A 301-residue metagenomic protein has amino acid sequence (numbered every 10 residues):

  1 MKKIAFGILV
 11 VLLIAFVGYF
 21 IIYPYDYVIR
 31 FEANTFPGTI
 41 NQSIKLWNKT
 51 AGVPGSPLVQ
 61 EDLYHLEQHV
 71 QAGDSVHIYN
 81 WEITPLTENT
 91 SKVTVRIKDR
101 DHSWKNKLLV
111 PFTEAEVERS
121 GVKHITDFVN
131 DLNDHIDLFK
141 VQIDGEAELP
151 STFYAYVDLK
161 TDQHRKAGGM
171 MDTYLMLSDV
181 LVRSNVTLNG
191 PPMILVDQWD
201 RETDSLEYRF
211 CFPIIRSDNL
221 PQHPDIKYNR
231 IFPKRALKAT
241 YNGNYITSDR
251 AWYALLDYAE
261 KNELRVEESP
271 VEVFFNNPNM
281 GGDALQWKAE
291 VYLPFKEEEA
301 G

Functional and structural regions predicted by a protein language model:
M1-L13: N-terminal Sec-pathway targeting helices
I14-G301: A solvent-exposed interaction/effector surface
